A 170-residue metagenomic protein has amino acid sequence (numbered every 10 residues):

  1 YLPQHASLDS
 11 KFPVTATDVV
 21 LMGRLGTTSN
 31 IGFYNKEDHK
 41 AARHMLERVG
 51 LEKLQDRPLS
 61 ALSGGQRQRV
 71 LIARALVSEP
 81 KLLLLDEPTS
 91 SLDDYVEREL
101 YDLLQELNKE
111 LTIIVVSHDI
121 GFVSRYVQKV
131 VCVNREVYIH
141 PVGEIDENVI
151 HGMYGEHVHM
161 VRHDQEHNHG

Functional and structural regions predicted by a protein language model:
L21, K36-L54: Conserved ABC ATPase "signature" region
P58-L62, Q66: Conserved ABC ATPase signature
E79: Conserved catalytic motifs of ABC-family nucleotide-binding domains
L83-E87: Catalytic Walker B motif of ABC-type/P-loop ATPase nucleotide-binding domains
L103-V115, D119: Conserved catalytic loops of ABC-family nucleotide-binding domains
Q128-G143: H-loop (His-switch) and adjacent beta-strand-loop-beta switch element of ABC-type ATPase nucleotide-binding domains
I145-G170: ABC ATPase nucleotide-binding domains
